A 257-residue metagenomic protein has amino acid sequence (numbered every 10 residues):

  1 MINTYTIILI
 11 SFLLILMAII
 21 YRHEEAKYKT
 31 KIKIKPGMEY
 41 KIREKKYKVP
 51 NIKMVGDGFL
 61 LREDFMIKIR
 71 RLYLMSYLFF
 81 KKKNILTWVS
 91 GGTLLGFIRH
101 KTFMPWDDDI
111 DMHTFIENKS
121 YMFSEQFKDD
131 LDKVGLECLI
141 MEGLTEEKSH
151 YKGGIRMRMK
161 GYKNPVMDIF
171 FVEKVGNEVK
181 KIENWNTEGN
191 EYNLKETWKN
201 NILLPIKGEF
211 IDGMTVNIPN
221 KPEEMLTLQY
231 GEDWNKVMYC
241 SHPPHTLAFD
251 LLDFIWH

Functional and structural regions predicted by a protein language model:
N3-E25: Terminal signal-anchor or tail-anchor transmembrane helices that tether membrane-associated enzymes to cellular
S11-L14, K29-K33, V237-Y239, P243: Terminal accessory/targeting
K29-S90: Helical scaffold of the NTase/Pol beta-like nucleotidyltransferase catalytic core
L60-K81, K128-Q229, V237-H257: Conserved catalytic core of two-metal-ion nucleotidyltransferases
Y77-I110, E117-S120: Active-site nucleotide-donor binding segment shared across nucleotidyl transfer reactions
D109-M112, G213: Structural signal for hydrophobic/aromatic residues that build the beta-strand cores of folded beta-sheet domains
K119-Y121, E125-L131: Conserved donor-nucleotide/metal-binding helix-loop-beta segment in metal-dependent transferases, i.e., the alpha-helix
